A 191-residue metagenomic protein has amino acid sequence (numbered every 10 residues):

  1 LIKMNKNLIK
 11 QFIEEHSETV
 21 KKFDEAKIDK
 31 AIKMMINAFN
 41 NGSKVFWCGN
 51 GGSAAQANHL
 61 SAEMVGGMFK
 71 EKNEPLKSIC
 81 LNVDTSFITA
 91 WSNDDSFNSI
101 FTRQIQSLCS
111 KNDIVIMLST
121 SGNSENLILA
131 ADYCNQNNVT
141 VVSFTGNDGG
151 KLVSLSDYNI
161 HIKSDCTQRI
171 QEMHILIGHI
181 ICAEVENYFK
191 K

Functional and structural regions predicted by a protein language model:
I2-F23: Generic N-terminal amphipathic, Lys/Arg-enriched alpha-helix
K3, N7, E186-K191: Generic C-terminal helix-cap and adjacent flexible tail
N5, D24-I28, S53: Residue-level recognition of alpha-helical structural elements
I9, I28-A31, A57: Hydrophobic packing residues in well-ordered alpha-helices of helical domains and bundles
F23-N41: A short, well-structured juxtamembrane/interface segment
F46, S53-K190: Glycine-rich phosphate-binding loops that contact phosphosugars or nucleotide phosphates
